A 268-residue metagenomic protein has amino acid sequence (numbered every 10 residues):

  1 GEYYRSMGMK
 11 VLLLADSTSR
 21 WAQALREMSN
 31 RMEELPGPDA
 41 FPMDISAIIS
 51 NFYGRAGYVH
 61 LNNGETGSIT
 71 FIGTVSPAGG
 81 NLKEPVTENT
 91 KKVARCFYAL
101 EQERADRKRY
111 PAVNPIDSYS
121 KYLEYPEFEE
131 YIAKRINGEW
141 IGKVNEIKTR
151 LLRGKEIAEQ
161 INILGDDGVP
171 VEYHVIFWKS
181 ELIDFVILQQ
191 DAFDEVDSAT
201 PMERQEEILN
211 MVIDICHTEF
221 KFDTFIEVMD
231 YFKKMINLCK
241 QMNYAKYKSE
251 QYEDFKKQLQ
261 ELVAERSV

Functional and structural regions predicted by a protein language model:
G1-I236, K240, K248: P-loop NTPase catalytic core
D230-V268: Long, highly charged low-complexity segments enriched in Glu/Asp and Lys/Arg with interspersed Ser/Thr
